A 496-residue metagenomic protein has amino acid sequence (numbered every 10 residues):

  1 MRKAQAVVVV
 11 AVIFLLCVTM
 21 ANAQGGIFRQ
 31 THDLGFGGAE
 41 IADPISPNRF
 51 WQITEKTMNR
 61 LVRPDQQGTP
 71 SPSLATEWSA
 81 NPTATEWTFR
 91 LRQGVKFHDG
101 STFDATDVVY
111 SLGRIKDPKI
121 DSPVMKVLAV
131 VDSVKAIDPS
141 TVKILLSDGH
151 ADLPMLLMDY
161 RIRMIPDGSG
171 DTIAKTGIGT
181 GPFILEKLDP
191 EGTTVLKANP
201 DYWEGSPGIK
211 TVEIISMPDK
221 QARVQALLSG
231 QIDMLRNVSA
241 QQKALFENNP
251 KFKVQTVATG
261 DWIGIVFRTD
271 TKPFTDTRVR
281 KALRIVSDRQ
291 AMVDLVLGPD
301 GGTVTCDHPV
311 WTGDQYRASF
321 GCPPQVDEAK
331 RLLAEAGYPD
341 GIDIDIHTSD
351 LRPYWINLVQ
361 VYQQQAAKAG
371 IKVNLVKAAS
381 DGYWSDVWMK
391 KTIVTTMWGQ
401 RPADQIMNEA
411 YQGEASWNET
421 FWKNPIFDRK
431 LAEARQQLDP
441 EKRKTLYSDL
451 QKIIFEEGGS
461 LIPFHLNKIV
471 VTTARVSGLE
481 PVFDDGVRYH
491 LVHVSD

Functional and structural regions predicted by a protein language model:
Q5, Q24, R90, V124-P166: Surface-exposed binding/hinge segments that line and control ligand-binding clefts or catalytic entry sites
Q30, P190, V326, K330 (+3 more regions): Ligand/substrate-recognition segments at binding pockets and active sites
T31-P82, G113, T176-T180, G486: N-terminal lobe/hinge region of extracytoplasmic solute-binding protein
D65-T69, L157-P207, T211, D219-Q221 (+2 more regions): Gly/Pro-rich hinge or "lid" segments in bacterial periplasmic/extracellular proteins
D171, P200-L245, Q363, K372-N374: Ligand-site clamp/hinge motif
L245, D270-G313, N357-L358, I454-I462: Periplasmic-binding protein-like
I285, G301-E335, R352-W355: Structural transition elements
K368, K372-Y383, N408-A474, D496: Extracytoplasmic/peripheral linker and loop segments enriched in polar/acidic and small residues with frequent Thr/Pro
